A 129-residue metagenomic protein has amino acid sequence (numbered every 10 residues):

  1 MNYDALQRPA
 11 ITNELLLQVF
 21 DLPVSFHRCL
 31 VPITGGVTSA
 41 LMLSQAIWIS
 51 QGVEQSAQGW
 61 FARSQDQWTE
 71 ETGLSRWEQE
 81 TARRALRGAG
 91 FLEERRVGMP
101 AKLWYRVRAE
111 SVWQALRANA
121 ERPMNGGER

Functional and structural regions predicted by a protein language model:
M1-L16, A109-R129: Charged low-complexity intrinsically disordered patches
M1-Q67: Short recognition helix of helix-turn-helix/winged-helix DNA-binding domains
P9, Q18, S44-A46, W77 (+3 more regions): Low-complexity, intrinsically disordered/propeptide-like segments
F20-S25, P100-R108: Short, exposed beta-strand "edge-strand" segments with a Pro/Gly-rich flavor and a Y/T-containing core
R28-P32, F91, A109-R117: Short alpha-helical interface patches
G35, V97, N125-G126: Feature targets compositionally biased, intrinsically disordered low-complexity regions with long contiguous runs
S50-R106: Winged helix-turn-helix DNA-binding recognition segment
